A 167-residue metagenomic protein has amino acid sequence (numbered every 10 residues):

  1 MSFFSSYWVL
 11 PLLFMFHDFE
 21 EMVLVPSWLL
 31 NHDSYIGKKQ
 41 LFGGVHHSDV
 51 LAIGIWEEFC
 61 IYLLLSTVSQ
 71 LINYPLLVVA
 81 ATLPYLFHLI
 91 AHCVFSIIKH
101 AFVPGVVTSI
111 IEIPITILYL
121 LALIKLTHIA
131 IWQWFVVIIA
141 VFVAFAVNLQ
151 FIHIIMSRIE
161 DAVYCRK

Functional and structural regions predicted by a protein language model:
M1-M22: N-terminal signal-anchor transmembrane alpha helix
M15-M22, Y85-S96, V143-S157: Transmembrane alpha-helical segments that form the membrane-embedded catalytic/substrate-channel core of multi-pass
E21-V45, I155-K167: Cytosolic, membrane-interface loops and tails of multi-pass inner-membrane proteins
L51-S69, I111-I117: Core segments of transmembrane alpha-helices that mediate helix-helix packing or line hydrophobic substrate/ligand
F59-F87, Q133: Transmembrane helix-loop-helix
L71-P75, C93-V103, L126-H128: Membrane-interface helix caps and helix-loop-helix hairpins in membrane proteins
L83-H92, V103-L123, A144: Hydrophobic alpha-helical membrane segments
L118-K167: Terminal transmembrane helical module of multi-pass membrane proteins
